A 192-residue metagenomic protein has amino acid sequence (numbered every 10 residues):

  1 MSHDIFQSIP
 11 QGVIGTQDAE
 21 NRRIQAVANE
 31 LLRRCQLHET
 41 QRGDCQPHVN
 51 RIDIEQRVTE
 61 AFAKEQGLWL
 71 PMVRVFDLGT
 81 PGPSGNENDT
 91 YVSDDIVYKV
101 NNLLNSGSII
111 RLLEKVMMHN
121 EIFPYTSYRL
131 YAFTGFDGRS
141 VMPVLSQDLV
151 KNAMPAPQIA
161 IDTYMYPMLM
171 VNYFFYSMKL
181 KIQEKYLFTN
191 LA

Functional and structural regions predicted by a protein language model:
M1-F76: Juxta-kinase regulatory segment immediately upstream of eukaryotic protein kinase catalytic domains
R42-E55, P71-Y125: ATP-binding glycine-rich loop module of kinase domains
G79, M168-M170, L191: Short glycine-aromatic motifs
N88-V92, F175-A192: Active-site acidic catalytic loop and adjacent metal/ATP-binding pocket of ATP-dependent phosphoryl transfer enzymes
S93, V100-N101, Q147-D148, T189-L191: Short His-Asn-centered micro-motif
D95, M142-V144, Y186: Structural motif
N102-L104, N120-K179: Conserved structural core of kinase catalytic domains
